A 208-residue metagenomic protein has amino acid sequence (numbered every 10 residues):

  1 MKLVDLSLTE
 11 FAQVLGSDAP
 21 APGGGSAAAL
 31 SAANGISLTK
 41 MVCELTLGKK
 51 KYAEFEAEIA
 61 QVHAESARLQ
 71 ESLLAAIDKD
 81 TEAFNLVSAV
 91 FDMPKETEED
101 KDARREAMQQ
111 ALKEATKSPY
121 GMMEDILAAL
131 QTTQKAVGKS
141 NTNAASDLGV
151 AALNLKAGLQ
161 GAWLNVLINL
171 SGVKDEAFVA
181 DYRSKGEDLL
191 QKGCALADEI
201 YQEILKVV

Functional and structural regions predicted by a protein language model:
L3-A21: Short, hydrophobic/aliphatic alpha-helical segments
L3-L6, G121, I168-N169: Polytopic transmembrane helical bundles with strong interfacial aromatic enrichment
S17-K40, A144-A162: Conserved phosphate/anionic-ligand binding catalytic regions in large, soluble enzymes, centered on
L38-E58: Phosphate-handling active-site elements
V42, Q70-I77, F84, T116-M123 (+6 more regions): A structural signal for well-ordered alpha-helices, especially hydrophobic packing surfaces of coiled-coils
K51-A89, L189: A structural-propensity feature for long, helix-poor, extended segments
D80, F84-L153: Amphipathic alpha-helical interface segments
A129, A144-E203: Preference for long, well-ordered alpha-helical segments
